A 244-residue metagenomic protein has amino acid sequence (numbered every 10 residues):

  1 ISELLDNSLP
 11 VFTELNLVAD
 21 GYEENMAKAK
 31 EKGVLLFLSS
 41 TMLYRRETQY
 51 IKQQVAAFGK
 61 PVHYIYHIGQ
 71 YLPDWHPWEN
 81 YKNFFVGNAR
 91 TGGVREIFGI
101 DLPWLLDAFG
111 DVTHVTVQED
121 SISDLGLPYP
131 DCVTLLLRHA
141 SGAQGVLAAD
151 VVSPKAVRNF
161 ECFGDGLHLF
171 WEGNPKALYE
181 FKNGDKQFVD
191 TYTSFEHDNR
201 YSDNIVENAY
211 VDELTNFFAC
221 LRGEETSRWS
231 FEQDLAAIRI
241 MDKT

Functional and structural regions predicted by a protein language model:
I1-L43: Beta-strand-loop-alpha-helix segment that lines the small-molecule cofactor/substrate pocket of alpha/beta enzymes
S2-L4, E31, T215-T244: C-terminal helix-rich "cap/oligomerization" subdomain common to oxidoreductases
S8, G33, G59-H63, V112 (+1 more regions): A general structural motif
E24-M26, I51, T244: Aromatic/hydrophobic pocket-lining residues that form π-stacking "cages" and hydrophobic walls in ligand
M42-Q118, S123-G126: Predominantly a Rossmann-like dinucleotide-binding segment in NAD(P)-dependent oxidoreductases
A89-R95, N199-N208: A short glycine-threonine-serine/GTX helix/turn-capping micro-motif
I97, L102-A177, N204-E207, V211-E225 (+1 more regions): Contiguous beta-strand/loop segments that form the cofactor/metal-binding neighborhood of enzyme cores
F160-C162, K176-S194: Short polybasic amphipathic segments
